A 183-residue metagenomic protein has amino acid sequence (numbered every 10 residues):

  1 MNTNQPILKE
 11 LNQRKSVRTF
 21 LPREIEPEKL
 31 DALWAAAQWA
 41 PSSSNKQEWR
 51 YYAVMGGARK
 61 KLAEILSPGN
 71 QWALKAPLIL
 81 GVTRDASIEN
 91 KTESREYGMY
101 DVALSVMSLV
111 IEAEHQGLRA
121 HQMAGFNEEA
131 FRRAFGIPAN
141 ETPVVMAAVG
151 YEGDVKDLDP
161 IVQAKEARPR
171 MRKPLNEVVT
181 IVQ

Functional and structural regions predicted by a protein language model:
M1-Q183: Acidic, surface-exposed loops and disordered segments
